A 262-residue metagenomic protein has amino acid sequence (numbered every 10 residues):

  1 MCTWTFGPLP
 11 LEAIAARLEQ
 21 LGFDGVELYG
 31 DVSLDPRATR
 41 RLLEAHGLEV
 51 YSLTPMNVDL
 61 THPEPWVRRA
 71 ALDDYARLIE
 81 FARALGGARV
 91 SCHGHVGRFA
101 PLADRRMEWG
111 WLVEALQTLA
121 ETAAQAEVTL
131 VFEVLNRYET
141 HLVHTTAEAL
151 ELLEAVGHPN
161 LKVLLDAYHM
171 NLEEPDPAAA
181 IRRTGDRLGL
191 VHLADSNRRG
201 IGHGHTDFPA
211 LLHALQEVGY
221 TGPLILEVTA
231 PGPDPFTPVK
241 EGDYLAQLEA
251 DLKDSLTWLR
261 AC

Functional and structural regions predicted by a protein language model:
C2-F6, Y29-D31, P55-V58, H95-G97 (+5 more regions): Active-site beta-loop-alpha junctions enriched in small/polar residues
W4-F6, Y29-G30, R69, W109-G110 (+2 more regions): Residue-level marker of alpha-helix boundaries and capping positions
T5-E19, E44, G86-A88, V143 (+3 more regions): Histidine-acidic metal/acid-base catalytic patches
F23-V26, H62-E64, A103-R105, L135 (+3 more regions): A short, structure-level motif marking secondary-structure boundaries and short turns
D24, G30-Q117, T221, I225-P235: Structural motif corresponding to the early beta-alpha repeats
P65-K162, L172-E174, L245-D251: Active-site acidic/histidine proton-transfer and metal-coordination neighborhood in alpha/beta enzyme cores
